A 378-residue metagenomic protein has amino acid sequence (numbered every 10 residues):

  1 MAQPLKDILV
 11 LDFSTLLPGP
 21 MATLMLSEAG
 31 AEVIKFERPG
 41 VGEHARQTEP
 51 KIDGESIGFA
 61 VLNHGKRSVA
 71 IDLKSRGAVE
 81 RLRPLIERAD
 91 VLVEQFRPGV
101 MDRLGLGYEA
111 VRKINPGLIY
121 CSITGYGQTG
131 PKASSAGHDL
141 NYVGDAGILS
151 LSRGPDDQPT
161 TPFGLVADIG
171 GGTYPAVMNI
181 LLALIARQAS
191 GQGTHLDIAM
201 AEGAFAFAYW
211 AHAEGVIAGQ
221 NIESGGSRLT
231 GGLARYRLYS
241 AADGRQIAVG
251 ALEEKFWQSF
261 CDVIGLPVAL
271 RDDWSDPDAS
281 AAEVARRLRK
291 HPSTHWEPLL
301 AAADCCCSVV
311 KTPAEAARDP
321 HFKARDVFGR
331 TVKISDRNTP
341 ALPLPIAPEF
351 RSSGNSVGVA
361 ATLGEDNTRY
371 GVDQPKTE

Functional and structural regions predicted by a protein language model:
M1-A189, T331, G358, T362-E378: N-terminal helix-loop segment corresponding to the beta1-alpha1 unit of nucleotide/adenylate-binding folds
M1-I8, E223, S240-A242, E315-E378: Terminal low-complexity tails and localization/encapsulation signals of metabolic enzymes
L11-D12, A70-I71, D168, L238 (+5 more regions): Short, well-ordered beta-strand elements within core beta-sheets of diverse protein domains
V33, A301-E315, T377-E378: Short, well-structured beta-strand/strand-turn elements
G40, G125-G127, M200-F205, D243-R245 (+2 more regions): Glycine-rich beta-alpha junction loops
Q128, D156-A167, Q188-A204, Q220 (+2 more regions): Conserved Rossmann-fold dehydrogenase catalytic segment
A146, G172-G193, A206, W210-A218 (+1 more regions): Oxidoreductase and adenylate-handling cofactor-binding alpha/beta cores
T230, A234-C307: Aromatic-enriched alpha-helical interface/lid elements that frame and gate functional surfaces
